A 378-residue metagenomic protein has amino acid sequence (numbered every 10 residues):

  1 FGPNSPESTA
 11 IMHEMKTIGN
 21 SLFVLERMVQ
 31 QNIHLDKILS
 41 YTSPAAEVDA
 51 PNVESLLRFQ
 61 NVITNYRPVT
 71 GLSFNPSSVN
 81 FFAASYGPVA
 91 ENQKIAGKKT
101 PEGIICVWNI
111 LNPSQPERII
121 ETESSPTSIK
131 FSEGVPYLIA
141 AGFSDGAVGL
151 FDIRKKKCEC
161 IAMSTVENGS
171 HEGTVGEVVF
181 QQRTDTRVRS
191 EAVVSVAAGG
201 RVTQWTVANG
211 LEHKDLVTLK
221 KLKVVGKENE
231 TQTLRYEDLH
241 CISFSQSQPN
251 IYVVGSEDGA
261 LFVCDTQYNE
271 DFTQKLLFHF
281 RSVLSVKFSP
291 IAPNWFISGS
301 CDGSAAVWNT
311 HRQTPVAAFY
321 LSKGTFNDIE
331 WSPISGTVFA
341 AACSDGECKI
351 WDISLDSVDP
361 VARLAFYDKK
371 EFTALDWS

Functional and structural regions predicted by a protein language model:
F1-G103, E159-A162, E191-V194, Q204 (+6 more regions): Acidic and/or Ser/Thr-rich intrinsically disordered tails and linkers that flank eukaryotic scaffold proteins
V62-P68, I120-P126, V166-V175, L219-L239 (+3 more regions): WD40/WD-repeat beta-propeller blade N-cap
F74-S78, I129-P136, V178-S190, L234 (+5 more regions): Loop/turn segments within WD40 beta-propeller blades
V79-A83, Q115-E117, P136-A140, D185-V194 (+9 more regions): Structural hallmark of WD40 beta-propellers
P88-Q93, E102-G103, D145-G149, G199-V202 (+5 more regions): Short coil/turn segments within WD40 beta-propeller repeats
N92-P101, R187-R189, A292, S335 (+2 more regions): Short, solvent-exposed loop/turn segments at conserved positions within beta-propeller repeat blades
I110-P113, I153-K156, A208-G210, T266-N269 (+2 more regions): Short loop/turn segments that connect beta-strands within beta-propeller blades
I291, G324-S357: Loop/turn-rich, solvent-exposed surfaces of beta-rich toroidal or solenoidal domains
